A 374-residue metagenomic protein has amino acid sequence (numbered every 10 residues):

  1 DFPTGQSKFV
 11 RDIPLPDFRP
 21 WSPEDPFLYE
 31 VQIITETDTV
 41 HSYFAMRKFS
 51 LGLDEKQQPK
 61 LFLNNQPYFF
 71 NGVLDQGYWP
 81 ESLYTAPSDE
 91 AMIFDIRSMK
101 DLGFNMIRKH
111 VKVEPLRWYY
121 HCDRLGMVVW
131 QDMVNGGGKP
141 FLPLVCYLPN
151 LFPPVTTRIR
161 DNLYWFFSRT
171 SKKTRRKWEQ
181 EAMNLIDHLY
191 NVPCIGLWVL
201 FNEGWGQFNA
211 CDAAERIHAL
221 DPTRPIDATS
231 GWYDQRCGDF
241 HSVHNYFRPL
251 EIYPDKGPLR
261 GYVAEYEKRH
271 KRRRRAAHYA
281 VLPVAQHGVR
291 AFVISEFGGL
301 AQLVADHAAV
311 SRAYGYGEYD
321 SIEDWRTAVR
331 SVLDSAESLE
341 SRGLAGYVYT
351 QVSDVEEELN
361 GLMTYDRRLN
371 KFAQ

Functional and structural regions predicted by a protein language model:
D1-H121, L125-V129, E181-A182, G196-L197 (+2 more regions): Secreted/periplasmic carbohydrate-active enzymes, especially glycoside hydrolases
R19-P23, L74-A91, S98-V113, G136-K139 (+5 more regions): The substrate-binding groove and active-site-proximal loops of carbohydrate-active enzymes, especially glycoside
L53-P59, F141-L142, N150-V155, F166-R169 (+3 more regions): Alpha-helical scaffolding within the catalytic cores of extracellular/periplasmic polymer-degrading hydrolases
Q66, W130-Y147, R248-I252, V289-D306: Short, solvent-exposed beta-strand-terminating loops
R124-G126, Y147, F152, R160-F240 (+2 more regions): Active-site neighborhood of glycoside hydrolase catalytic domains
E179-Q180, C194-W198, Y253-Q374: Substrate-binding clefts and catalytic carboxylate motifs of secreted carbohydrate-active enzymes
G206-L220, A228-R260, Q302-D306, V352-R368: Substrate-binding cleft/loops of secretory-pathway carbohydrate-active enzymes
